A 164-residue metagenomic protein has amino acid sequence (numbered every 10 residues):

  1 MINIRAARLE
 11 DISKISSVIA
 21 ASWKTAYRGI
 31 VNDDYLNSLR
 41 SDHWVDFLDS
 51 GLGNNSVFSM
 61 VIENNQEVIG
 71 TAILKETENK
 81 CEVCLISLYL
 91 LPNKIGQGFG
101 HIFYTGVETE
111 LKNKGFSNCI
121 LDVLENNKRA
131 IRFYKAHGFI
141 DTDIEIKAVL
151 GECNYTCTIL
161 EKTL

Functional and structural regions predicted by a protein language model:
M1-N3: Extreme N-terminal starter segment of soluble prokaryotic enzymes
A6-I12, S16-K94, H101-G106, E110 (+3 more regions): Acetyl-CoA-dependent GNAT
I95, K112, K135: Short polybasic/polar patches that bind polyanions
Q97, K114-S117: Short coil/turn segments at alpha/beta junctions that flank glycine-rich nucleotide-binding fingerprints
S117-I131, A136-H137, I144-L164: C-terminal "cap" of GNAT-fold acetyltransferases
